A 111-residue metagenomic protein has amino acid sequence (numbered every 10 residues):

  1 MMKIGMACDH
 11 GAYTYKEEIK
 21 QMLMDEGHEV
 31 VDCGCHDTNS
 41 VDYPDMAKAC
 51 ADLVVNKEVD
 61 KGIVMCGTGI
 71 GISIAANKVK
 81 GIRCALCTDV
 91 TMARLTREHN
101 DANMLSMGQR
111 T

Functional and structural regions predicted by a protein language model:
K3-A7, G11-T14, V90-T111: C-terminal binding/interaction regions
T14-D25: Short, solvent-exposed amphipathic alpha-helices that sit in or adjacent to ligand/effector-binding or catalytic
E29-S40: A short beta-strand-loop structural module common to alpha/beta enzyme folds
N39-K48: Structural motif
A49-L86: Helix-adjacent hinge/juxtasegments
